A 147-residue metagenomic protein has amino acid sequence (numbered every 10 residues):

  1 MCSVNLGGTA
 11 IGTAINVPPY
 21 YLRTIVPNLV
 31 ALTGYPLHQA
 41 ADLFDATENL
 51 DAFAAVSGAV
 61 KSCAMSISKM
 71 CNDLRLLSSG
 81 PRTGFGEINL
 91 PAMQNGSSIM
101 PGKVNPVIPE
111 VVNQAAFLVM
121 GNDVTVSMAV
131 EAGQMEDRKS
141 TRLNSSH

Functional and structural regions predicted by a protein language model:
M1-V126: Internal glycine-rich alpha/beta core junctions
F44, Q134-M135: Short, membrane-exposed interhelical loops at transmembrane-helix boundaries
M128-A132: Ligand-binding pocket segment of bilobal, Venus flytrap-like solute-binding proteins
E136-S140: Short, charged, low-complexity loops and linkers
T141-H147: Conserved small/polar residues in nucleotide/adenosyl-binding loops
